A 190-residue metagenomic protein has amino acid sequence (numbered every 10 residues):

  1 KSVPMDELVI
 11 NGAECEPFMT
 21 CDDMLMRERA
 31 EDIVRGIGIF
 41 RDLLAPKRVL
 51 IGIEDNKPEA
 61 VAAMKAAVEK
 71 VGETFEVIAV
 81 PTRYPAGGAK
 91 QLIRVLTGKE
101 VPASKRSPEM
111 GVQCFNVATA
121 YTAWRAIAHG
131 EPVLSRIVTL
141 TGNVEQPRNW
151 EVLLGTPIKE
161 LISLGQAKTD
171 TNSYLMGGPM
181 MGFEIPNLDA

Functional and structural regions predicted by a protein language model:
K1, P17-T20, G98: Flanking helices and flexible, charged tails adjoining ferredoxin-like Fe-S electron-transfer domains in multi-subunit
K1-L8: N-terminal basic/disordered segments at the start of proteins
L8-D22, V144: Gly-rich Lys/Arg/Thr-decorated short loops/hinges at beta-loop-alpha junctions or inter-strand turns that position
C15-E16, D170-S173, M180-F183: Glycine-rich active-site loops that engage anionic ligands at enzyme catalytic sites
C21-D32, L153: Short alpha-helix boundary/capping segments
R27-L43: Histidine-anchored nucleotide/phosphate-binding helix
K47-I158, L164-T169, G178-P179: Hydrophobic alpha-helical positions that pack around
E184-A190: Eukaryotic mixed-charge, acidic/polar low-complexity intrinsically disordered regions
